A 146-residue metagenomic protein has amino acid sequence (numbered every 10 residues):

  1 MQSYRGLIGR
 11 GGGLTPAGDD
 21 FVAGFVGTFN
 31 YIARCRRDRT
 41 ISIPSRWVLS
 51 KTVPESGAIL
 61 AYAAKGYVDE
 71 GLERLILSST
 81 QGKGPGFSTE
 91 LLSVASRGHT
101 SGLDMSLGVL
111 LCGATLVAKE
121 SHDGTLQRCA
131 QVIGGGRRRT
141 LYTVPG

Functional and structural regions predicted by a protein language model:
M1-G146: Non-transmembrane, aqueous-exposed alpha-helical and coiled segments at domain scale
